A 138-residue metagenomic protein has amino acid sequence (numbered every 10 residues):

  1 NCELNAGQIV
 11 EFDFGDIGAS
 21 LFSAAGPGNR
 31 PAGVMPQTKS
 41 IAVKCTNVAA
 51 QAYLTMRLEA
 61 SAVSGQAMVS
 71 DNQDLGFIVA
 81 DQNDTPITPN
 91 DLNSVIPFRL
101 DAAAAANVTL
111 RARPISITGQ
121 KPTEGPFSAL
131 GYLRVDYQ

Functional and structural regions predicted by a protein language model:
N1-Q138: Mature extracellular/passenger domains of Gram-negative fimbrial/pilin and adhesin proteins
